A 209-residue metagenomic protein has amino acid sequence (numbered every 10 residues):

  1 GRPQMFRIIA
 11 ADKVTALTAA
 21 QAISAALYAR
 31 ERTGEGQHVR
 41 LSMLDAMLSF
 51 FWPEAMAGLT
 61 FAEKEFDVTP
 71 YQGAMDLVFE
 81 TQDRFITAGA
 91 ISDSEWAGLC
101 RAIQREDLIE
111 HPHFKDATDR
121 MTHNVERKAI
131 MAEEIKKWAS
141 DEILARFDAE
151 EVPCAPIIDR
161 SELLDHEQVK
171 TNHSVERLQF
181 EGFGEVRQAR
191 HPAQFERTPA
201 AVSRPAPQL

Functional and structural regions predicted by a protein language model:
G1-I91, G98: Active-site-adjacent "lid/gating" segments in soluble enzymes
A10-K13, I86, M131-E133, A201-R204: Active-site rim elements
V14-Q21, A90-S94, E126, W138 (+2 more regions): Conserved active-site and cofactor/substrate-binding residues in soluble primary-metabolism enzymes
M75-E150, C154, S161: Aromatic-enriched alpha-helical interface/lid elements that frame and gate functional surfaces
L77-T81, V175-E181: Short acidic-hydrophobic surface loop/beta-edge motif
E162-H166: Beta-rich nucleic-acid/ligand-interaction surfaces
Q179-L209: Flexible, small-/acidic-enriched active-site or ligand-binding loops
